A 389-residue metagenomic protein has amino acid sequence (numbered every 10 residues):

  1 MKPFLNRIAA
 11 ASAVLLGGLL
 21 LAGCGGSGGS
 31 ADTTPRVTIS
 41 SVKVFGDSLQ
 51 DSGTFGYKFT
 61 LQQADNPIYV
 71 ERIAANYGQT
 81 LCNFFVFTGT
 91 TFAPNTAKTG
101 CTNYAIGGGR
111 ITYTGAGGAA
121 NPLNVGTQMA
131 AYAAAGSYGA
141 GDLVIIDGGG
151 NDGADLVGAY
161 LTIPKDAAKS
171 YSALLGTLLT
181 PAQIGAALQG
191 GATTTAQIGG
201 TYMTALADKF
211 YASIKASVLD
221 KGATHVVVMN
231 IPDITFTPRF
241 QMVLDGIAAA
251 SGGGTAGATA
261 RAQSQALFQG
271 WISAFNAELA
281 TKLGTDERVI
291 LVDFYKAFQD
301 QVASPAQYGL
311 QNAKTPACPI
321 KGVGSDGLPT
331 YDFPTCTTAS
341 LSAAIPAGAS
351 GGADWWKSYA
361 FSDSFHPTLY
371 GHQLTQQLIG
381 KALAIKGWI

Functional and structural regions predicted by a protein language model:
M1-S12: Bacterial N-terminal signal peptides that target proteins for export
S12-A13, G18, A343: N-terminal start and proteolytic maturation junction detector
L19-G23: C-terminal motif of bacterial Sec signal peptides marking the signal peptidase cleavage site
C24-I389: Conserved active-site regions of diverse hydrolases
